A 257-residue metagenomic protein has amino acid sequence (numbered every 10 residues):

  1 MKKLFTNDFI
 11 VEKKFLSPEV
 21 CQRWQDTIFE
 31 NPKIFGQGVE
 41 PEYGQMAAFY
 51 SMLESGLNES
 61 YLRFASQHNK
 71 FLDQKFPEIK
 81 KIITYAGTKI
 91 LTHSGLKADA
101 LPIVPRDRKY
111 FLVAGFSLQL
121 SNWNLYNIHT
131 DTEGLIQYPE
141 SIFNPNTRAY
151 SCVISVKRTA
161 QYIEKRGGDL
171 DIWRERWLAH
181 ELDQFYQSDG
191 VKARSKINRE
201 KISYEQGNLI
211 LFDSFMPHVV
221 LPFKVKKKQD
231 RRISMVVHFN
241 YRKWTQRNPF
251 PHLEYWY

Functional and structural regions predicted by a protein language model:
M1-K81: N-terminal auxiliary "cap/dimerization" subdomain that precedes the catalytic jelly-roll/cupin core of mononuclear
N7-F9, T147-A149, D230-R232: A general secondary-structure signal for short beta-strands and their flanking turns/coil in non-transmembrane regions
V11-K13, S155, N208-D213: Short, well-ordered beta-strand micro-motif
K13-K33, D107-D131: An N-terminal domain-start capping segment
L53-N124, G134-P145: Signature of the catalytic double-stranded beta-helix
A114-F116, C152-I154, M235-F239: A structural signal for short, well-ordered beta-strand segments
N122-Y204: Catalytic core of non-heme Fe(II) oxygenases with the double-stranded beta-helix
R174-R176, H180-Y257: Catalytic core of Fe(II)/2-oxoglutarate
